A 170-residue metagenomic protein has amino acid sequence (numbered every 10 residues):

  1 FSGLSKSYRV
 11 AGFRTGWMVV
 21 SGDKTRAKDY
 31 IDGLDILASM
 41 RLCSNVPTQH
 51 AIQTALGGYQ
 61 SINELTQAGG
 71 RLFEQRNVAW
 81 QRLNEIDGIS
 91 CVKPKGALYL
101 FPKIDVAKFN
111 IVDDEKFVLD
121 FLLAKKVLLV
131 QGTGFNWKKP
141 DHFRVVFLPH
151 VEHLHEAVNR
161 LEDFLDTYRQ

Functional and structural regions predicted by a protein language model:
F1-Q170: PLP-dependent class I/II
